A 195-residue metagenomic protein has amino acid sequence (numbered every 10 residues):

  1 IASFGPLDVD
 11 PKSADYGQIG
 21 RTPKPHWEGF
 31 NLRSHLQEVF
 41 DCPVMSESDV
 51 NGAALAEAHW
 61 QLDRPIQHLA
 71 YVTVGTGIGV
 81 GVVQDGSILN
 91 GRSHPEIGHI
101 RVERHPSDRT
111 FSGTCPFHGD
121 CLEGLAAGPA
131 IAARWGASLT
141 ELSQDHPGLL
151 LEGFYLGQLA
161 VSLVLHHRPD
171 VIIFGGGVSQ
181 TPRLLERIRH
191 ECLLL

Functional and structural regions predicted by a protein language model:
L7-Y16, S34-V44, A56-H68, V82 (+1 more regions): ATP-binding/phosphotransfer module of carbohydrate and carboxylate kinases, centering on a glycine-rich
S13-H26: A charged helix-plus-loop insertion that forms the helical arch/lid used to bind and gate nucleic-acid substrates
D49, G75: Active-site glycine-centered loops adjacent to acidic/histidine catalytic or metal-binding residues that shape
H68-T73, G79: Short glycine-aspartate micro-motif
H94-D108: A short, polar/charged loop-to-alpha-helix boundary motif
